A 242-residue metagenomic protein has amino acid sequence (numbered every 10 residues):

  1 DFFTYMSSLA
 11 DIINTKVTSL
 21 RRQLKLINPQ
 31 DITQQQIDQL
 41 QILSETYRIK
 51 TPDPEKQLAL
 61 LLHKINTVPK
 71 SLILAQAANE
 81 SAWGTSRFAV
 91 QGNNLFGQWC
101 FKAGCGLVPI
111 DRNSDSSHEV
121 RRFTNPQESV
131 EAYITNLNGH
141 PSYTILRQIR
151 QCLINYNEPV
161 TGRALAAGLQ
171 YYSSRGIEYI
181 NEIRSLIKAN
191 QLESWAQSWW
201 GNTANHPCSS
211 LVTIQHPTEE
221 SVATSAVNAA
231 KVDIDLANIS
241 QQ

Functional and structural regions predicted by a protein language model:
D1-A75, N79, W83-Q242: Catalytic cores of secreted/periplasmic lytic hydrolases that degrade extracellular macromolecules
